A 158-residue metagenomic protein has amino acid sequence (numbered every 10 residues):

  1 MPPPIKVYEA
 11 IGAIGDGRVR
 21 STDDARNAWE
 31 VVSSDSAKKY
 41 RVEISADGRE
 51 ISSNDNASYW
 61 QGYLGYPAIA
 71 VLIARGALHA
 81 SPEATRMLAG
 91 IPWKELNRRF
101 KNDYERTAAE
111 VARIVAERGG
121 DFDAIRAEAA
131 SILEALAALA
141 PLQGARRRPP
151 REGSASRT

Functional and structural regions predicted by a protein language model:
M1-T158: Long, low-complexity, compositionally biased intrinsically disordered regions
